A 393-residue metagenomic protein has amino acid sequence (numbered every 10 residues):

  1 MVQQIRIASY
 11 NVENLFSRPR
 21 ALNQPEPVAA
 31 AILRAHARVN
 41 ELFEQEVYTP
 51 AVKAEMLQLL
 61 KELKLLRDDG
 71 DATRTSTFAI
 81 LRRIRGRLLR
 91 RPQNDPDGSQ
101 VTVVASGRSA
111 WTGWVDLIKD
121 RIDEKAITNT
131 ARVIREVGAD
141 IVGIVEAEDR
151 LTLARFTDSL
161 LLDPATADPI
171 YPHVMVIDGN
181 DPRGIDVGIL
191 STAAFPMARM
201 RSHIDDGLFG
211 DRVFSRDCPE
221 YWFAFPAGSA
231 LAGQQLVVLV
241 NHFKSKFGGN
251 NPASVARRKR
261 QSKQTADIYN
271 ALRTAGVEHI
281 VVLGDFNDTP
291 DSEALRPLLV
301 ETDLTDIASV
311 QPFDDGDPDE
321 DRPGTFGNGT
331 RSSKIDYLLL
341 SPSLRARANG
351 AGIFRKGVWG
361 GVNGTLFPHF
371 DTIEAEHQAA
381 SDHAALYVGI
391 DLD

Functional and structural regions predicted by a protein language model:
M1-P164, M175-G179, Q378, D393: N-terminal, active-site-proximal structural segment of metallo-dependent hydrolase catalytic domains
M1-R6, P19, R201-S215, W222-F223 (+3 more regions): Metal-dependent phosphoester-hydrolase catalytic domains
V12, A147, F243, D285-F286 (+1 more regions): Active-site metal-binding loops of divalent metal-dependent hydrolases
T73, I80-I84, Q93, I141-G143 (+2 more regions): Structured beta-strand-rich core segments of catalytic domains in phosphoester-bond hydrolases
G113-R121, G138-V145, V176, G207-F209 (+3 more regions): Second-shell loop/turn segments in exported
T128-E136, A154, D158, G188 (+2 more regions): Solvent-exposed, polar/charged alpha-helical surfaces in well-ordered, non-transmembrane soluble domains, broadly
D149-L151, D181-D186, K246-G248, N287-E293 (+2 more regions): Active-site environment of divalent metal-dependent phosphoester hydrolases
Q234, V238-V255: Active-site His/acidic residue clusters
